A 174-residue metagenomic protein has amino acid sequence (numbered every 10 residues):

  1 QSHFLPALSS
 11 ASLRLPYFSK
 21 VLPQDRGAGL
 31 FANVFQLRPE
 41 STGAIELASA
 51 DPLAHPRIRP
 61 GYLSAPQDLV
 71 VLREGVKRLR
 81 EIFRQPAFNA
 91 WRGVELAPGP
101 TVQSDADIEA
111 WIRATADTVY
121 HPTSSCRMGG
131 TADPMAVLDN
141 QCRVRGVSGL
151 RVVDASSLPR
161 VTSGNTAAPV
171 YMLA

Functional and structural regions predicted by a protein language model:
Q1-P169: FAD-dependent oxidoreductase catalytic-site/capping-region signature
